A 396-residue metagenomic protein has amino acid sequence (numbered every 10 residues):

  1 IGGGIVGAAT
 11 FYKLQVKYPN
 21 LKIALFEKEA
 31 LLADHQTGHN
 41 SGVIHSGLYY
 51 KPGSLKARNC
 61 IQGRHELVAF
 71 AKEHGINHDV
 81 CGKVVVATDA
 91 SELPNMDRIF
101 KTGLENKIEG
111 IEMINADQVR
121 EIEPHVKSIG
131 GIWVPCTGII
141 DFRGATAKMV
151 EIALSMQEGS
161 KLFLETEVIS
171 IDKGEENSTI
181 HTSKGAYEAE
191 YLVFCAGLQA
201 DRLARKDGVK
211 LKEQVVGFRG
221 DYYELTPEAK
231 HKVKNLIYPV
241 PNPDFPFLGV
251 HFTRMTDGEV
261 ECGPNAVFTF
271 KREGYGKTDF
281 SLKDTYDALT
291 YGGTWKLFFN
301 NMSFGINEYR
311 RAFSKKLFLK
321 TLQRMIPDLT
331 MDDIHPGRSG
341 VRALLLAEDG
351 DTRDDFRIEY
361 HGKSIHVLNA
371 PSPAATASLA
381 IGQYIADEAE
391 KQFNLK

Functional and structural regions predicted by a protein language model:
I1-V6, A24: Beta1/beta-strand and adjacent pyrophosphate-binding region of the FAD-binding site in flavoprotein oxidoreductases
A9, I171-S281: Flavin-dependent oxidoreductases
Q15-H39: Glycine-rich FAD pyrophosphate-binding loop
G42-Q118, I122, S128, G249-V250 (+3 more regions): Dinucleotide-binding Rossmann-like beta1-alpha1 core, especially the glycine-rich loop that anchors the ADP
K51-Q62, V86-N95, I132-E151, F163 (+2 more regions): Short beta-strand to alpha-helix junction loop
E105, K210-K212, A229-K230, M255-S339: Flavin-binding catalytic cores
I132-Y191, C195-A196, R202, A377-E390: Helical element adjacent to the flavin cofactor pocket in flavoenzyme catalytic cores
L297-K396: C-terminal catalytic lobe of FAD-dependent flavoproteins
